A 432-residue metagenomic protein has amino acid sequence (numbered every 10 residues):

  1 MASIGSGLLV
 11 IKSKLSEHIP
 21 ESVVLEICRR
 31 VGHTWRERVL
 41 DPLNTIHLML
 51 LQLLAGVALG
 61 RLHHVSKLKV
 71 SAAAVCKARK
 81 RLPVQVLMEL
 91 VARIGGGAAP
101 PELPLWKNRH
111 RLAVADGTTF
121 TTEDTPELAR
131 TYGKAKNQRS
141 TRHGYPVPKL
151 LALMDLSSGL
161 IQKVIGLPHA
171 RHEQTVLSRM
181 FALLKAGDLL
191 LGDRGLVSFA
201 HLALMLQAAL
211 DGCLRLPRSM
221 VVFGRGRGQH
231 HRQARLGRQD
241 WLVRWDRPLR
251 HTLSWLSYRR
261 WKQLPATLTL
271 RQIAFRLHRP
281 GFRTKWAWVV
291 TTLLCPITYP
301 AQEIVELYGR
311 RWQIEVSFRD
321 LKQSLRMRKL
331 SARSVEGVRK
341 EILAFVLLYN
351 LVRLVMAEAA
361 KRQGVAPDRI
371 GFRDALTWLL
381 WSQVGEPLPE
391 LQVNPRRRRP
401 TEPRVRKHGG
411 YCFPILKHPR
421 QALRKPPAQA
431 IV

Functional and structural regions predicted by a protein language model:
M1-A55, R61, V75-L82, E89-I94 (+4 more regions): Single, function-defining residue in the core of a domain
V65-K77: Short, basic interhelical loop/turn and adjoining N-cap of the next helix at nucleic-acid- or acidic-partner-contacting
S71, V114-A115: Noncatalytic, basic helical substrate-engagement surface that gates or grips nucleic-acid strands
G95, A99: Glycine/small-residue-rich loop that forms an oxyanion/phosphate-binding "nest" at active or ligand-binding sites
